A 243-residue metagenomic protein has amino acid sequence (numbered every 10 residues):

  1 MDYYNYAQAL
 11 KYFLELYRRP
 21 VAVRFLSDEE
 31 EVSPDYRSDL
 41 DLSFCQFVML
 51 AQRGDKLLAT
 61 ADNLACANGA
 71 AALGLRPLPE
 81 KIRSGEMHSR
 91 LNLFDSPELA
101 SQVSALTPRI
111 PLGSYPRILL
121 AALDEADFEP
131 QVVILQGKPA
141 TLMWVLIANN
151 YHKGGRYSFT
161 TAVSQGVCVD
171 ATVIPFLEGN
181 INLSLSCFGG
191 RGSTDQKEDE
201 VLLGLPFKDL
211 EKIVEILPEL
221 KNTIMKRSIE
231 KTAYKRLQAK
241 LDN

Functional and structural regions predicted by a protein language model:
Y3-N243: Acidic, serine/proline-rich low-complexity intrinsically disordered regions
